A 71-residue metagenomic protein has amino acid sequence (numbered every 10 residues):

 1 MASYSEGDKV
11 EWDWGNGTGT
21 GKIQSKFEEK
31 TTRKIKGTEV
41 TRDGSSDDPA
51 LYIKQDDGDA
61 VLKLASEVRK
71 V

Functional and structural regions predicted by a protein language model:
T18-K26: Short beta-strand-centered aromatic/proline hotspots
E28-E29, G58: Short active-site-proximal "capping" loops at secondary-structure junctions
K30-E39: Short, solvent-exposed secondary-structure boundary/capping segments
T41-V71: Intrinsically disordered, low-complexity, charged/polar segments
